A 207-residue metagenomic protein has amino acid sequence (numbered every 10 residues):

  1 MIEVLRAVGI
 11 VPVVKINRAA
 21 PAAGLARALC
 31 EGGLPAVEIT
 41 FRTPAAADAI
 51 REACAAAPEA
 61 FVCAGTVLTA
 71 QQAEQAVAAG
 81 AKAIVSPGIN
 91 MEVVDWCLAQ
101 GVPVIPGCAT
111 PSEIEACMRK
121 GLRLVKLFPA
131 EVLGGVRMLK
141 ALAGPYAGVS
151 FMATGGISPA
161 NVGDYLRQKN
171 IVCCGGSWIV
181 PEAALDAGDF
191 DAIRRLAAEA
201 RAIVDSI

Functional and structural regions predicted by a protein language model:
M1-K82, A99, G148, P159-A160 (+2 more regions): Conserved N-terminal beta1-alpha1 strand-loop-helix module at the mouth
K15-N17, A64-A70, S86-N90, P106-P111 (+2 more regions): Glycine-rich beta-to-alpha transition loops that act as phosphate-gripper elements at the mouths of alpha/beta enzyme
E38, C63, V85, I105 (+2 more regions): Conserved beta-strand positions in the central sheet of alpha/beta enzyme cores
E74, V94-C97, E115-R119, G135-M138 (+1 more regions): Short, charged, surface-exposed secondary-structure boundary motifs
P87-V93, K126-G135, N170-A192: Glycine-rich phosphate-binding active-site loops on the catalytic face of alpha/beta enzymes
N90-L124, F128-L133: Histidine/lysine/aspartate-rich catalytic loop segments that bind and position anionic ligands
A116, V132, R137-M152: Shared catalytic-loop signature of beta/alpha-barrel
G156-N161, W178-V180: Glycine-rich beta-alpha junction loops
